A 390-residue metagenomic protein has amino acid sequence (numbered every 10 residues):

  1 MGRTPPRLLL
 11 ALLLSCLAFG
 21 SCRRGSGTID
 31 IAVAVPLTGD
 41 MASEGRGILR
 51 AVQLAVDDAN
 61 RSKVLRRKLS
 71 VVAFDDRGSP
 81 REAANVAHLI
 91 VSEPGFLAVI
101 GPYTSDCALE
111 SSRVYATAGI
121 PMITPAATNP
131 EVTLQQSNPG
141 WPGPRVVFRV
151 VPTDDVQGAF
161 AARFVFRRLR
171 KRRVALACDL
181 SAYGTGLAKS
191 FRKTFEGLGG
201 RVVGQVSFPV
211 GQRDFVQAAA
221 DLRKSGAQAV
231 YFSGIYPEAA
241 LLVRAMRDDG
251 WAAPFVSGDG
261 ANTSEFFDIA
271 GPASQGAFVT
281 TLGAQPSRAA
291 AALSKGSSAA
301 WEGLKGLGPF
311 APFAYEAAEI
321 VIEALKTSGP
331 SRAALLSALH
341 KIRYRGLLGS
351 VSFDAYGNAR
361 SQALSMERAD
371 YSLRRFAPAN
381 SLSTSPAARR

Functional and structural regions predicted by a protein language model:
M1-L9: Bacterial N-terminal signal peptides that target proteins for export
L9-R390: Extracytosolic ligand-binding ectodomains
